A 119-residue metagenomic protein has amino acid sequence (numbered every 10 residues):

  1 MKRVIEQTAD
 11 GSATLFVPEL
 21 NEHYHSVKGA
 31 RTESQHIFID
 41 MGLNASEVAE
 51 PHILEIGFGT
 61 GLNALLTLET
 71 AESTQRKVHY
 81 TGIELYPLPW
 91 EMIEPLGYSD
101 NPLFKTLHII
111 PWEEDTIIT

Functional and structural regions predicted by a protein language model:
M1-L54, L68-Y98, P102: Rossmann-like AdoMet
G57: Conserved glycine-centered beta->alpha loop in an early N-terminal alpha/beta scaffold
G61-L65: Glycine-rich SAM-binding Motif I of class I
M92-T119: S-adenosyl-L-methionine
